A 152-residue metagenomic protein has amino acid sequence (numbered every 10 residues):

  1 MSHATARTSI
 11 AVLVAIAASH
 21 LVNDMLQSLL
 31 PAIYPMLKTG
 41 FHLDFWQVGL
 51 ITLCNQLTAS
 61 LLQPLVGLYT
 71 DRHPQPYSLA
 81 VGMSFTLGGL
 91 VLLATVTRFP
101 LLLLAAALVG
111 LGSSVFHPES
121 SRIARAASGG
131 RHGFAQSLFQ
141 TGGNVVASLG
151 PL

Functional and structural regions predicted by a protein language model:
A15-P35, L43: Extracytoplasmic
I16, P100-A106: Short hydrophobic/alpha-helical segments at membrane-entry points of transmembrane helices in Major Facilitator
D24, S28, G110-P118, S148: Small-residue-rich segments within alpha-helical transmembrane domains of MFS-like 12-TM solute carriers
S28, Q56-P64, S148: Residue-level signature of mid-helix packing/kink "hotspots" within the transmembrane helices of 12-pass Major
P31, G143-L152: Glycine/proline-centered helix-kink
I33-S60: Extracellular/periplasmic helix-loop-helix junction of adjacent transmembrane segments in MFS-like secondary
L61-P100: Conserved MFS/SLC helix-loop-helix module at the cytosolic interface between two early adjacent transmembrane helices
A105-G142: Cytoplasmic helix-loop-helix junction between adjacent transmembrane helices in 12-TM secondary transporters
